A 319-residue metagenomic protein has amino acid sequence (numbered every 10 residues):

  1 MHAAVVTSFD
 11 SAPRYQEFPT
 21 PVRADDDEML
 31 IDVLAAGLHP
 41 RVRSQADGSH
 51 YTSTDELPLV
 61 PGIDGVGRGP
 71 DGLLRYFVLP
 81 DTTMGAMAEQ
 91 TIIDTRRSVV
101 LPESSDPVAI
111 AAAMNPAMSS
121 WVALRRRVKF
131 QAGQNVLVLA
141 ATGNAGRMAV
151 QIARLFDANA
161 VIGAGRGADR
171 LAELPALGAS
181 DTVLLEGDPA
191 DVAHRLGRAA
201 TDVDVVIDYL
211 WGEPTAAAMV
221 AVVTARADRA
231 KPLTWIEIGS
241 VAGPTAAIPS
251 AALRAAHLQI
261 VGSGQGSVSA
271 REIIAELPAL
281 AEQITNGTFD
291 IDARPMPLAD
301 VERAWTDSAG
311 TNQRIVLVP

Functional and structural regions predicted by a protein language model:
M1, R271-P319: C-terminal hydrophobic helical "lid"/dimerization subdomain of Rossmann-like NAD(P)H-dependent oxidoreductases
P19-H39, S49-G85: Glycine-rich beta-strand-centered segment in the early N-terminal region that forms part of a ligand/cofactor-binding
I63-D64, R75-T142: NAD(P)H dinucleotide-binding glycine-rich loop of Rossmann-like/cofactor-binding domains, especially the beta1-alpha1
A86-M87, R166-E173, T245-S250: Short, glycine/polar-rich helix-capping loops at beta-to-alpha or helix-loop-helix junctions that flank or form
A113-D188: Mid-domain Rossmann-like dinucleotide-binding core that forms the NAD(H)/NADP(H) cofactor-binding site
P189-T201: Short amphipathic alpha-helix with an adjacent loop that forms part of the alpha/beta core around
V206-I207: N-terminal Rossmann-like NAD(P) cofactor-binding module of classical short-chain dehydrogenase/reductase
E213-N286, P319: Glycine-rich phosphate-binding loop and adjacent beta-alpha segment of Rossmann(oid) nucleotide-cofactor-binding
